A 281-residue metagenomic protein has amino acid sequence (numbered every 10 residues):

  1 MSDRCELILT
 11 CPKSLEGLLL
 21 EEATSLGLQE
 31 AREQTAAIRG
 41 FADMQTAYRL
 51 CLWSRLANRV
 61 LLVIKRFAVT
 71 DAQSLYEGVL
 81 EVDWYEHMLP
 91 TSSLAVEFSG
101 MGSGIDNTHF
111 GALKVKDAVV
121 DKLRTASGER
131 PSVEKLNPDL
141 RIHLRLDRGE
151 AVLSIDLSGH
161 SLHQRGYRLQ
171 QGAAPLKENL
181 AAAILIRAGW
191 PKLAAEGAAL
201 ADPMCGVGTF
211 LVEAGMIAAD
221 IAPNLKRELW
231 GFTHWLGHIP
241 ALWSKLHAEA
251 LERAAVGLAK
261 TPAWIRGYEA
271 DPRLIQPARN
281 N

Functional and structural regions predicted by a protein language model:
S2-L140: Non-catalytic nucleic-acid substrate-recognition regions in nucleic-acid-modifying enzymes
D3, D147-E150, G208: Short flexible coil/turn linkers enriched for glycine and charged/polar residues that connect secondary-structure
A23, V96, L144, I184 (+1 more regions): Residue-level signature of catalytic and energy-coupling elements of molecular machines, predominantly ATP/GTP-dependent
S99-M101, H163-Y167, G257-L258: Short glycine/proline-rich turn/loop motifs
E134-L136, H143-R145, G257: Replace "in large, NTP-powered and nucleic-acid-processing enzymes" with "in large, NTP-powered factors and other
I142-I155: C-terminal edge-of-domain segments
L153-P191: SAM-dependent Rossmann-like transferase core, predominantly class I methyltransferases with a strong bias toward
L176-N281: Conserved S-adenosyl-L-methionine
